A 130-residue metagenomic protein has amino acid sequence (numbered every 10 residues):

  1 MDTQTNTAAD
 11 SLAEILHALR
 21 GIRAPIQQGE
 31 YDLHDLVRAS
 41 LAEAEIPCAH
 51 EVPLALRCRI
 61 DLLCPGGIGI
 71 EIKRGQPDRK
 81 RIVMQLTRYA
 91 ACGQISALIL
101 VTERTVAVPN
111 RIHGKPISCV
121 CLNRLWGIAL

Functional and structural regions predicted by a protein language model:
M1-T7, L122-L130: Non-catalytic C-terminal interaction segments of nucleic acid-processing enzymes
D2-P53: Acidic-basic catalytic patches of nuclease active cores, encompassing PD-(D/E)XK and other metal-cofactor nuclease
H17, A39, M84-T87, A91: Surface-exposed alpha-helical segments enriched in charged/polar residues
L33, I82-Q85: Amphipathic alpha-helical interface surfaces
A42-I46, C64-I68, C92-S96, K115-P116: Short glycine/proline-enriched coil/turn segments at helix->beta-strand junctions
C58: Beta-rich catalytic cores
L62-Q76, Y89: Conserved catalytic cores of phosphodiester-cleaving nucleases, focusing on short active-site segments
Q76-V83, A90-R124: Nucleic-acid nuclease catalytic cores
